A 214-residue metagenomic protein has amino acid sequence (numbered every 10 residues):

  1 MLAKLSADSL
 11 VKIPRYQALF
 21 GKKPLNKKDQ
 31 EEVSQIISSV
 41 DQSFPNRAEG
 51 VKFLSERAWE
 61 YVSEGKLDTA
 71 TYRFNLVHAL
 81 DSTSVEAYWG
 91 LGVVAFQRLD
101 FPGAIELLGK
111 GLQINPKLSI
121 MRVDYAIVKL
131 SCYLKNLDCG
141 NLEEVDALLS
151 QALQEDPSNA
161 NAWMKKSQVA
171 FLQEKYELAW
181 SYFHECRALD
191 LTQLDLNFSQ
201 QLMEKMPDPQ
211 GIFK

Functional and structural regions predicted by a protein language model:
M1-R47, I212-K214: Sec-dependent signal peptide cleavage junction
L2-L5, I13, Q42, A160-K214: Terminal, low-structured helical/coil segments at or just beyond the last alpha-helical repeat
D41-F44, H78, L112, L153 (+1 more regions): A conserved position within tetratricopeptide repeats
F44-A79: Alpha-helical segment of the N-proximal tetratricopeptide repeat
W59-S63, V85-N161: Alpha-helical adaptor scaffolds
T71, I105, C139, D146 (+2 more regions): Conserved positions within tetratricopeptide repeat
